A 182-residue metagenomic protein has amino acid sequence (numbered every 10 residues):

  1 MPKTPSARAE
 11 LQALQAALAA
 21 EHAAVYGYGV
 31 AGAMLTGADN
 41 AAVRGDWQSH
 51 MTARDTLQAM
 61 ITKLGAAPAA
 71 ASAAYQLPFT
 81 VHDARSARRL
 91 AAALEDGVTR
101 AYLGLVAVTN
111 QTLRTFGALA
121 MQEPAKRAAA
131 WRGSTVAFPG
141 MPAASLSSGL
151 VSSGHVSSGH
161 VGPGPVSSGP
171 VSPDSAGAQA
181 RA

Functional and structural regions predicted by a protein language model:
M1-A182: All-alpha RGS (Regulator of G-protein Signaling) helical domain and cognate RGS-like helical scaffolds
